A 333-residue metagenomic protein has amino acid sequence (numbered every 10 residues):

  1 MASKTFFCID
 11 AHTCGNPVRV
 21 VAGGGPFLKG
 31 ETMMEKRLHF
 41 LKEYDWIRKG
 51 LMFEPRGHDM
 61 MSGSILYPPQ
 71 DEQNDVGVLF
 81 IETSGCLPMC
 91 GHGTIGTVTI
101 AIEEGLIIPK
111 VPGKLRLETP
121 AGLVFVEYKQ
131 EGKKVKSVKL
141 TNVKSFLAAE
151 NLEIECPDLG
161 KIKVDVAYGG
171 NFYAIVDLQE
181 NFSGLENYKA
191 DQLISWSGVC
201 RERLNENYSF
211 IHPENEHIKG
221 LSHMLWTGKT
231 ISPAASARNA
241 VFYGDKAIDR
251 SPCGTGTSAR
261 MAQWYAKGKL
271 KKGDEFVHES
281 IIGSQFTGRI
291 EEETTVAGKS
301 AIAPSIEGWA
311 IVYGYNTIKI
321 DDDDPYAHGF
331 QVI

Functional and structural regions predicted by a protein language model:
M1-D165, A174-I333: A glycine-rich beta-to-alpha transition motif near the start of alpha/beta enzyme domains, typified by
G170: Glycine-rich ThDP/TPP pyrophosphate-binding loop and its adjacent helix/strand module within ThDP-dependent enzymes
